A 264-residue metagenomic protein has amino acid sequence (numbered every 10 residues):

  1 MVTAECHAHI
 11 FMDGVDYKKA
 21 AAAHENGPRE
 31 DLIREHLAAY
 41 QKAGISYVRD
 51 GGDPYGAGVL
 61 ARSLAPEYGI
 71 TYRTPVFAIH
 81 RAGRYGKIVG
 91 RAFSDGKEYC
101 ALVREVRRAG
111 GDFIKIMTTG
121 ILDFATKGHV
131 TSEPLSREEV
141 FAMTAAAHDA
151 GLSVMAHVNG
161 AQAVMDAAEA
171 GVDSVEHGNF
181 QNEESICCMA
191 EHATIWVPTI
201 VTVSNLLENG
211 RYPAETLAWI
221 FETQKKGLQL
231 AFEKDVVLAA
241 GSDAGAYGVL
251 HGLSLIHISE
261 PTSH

Functional and structural regions predicted by a protein language model:
V2-D13, H157, H177, H257: Histidine-centered divalent metal-coordination motifs
T3-L64, G83-Y85: Metal-associated gating/positioning segment near the N- to mid-region
H9-D13, P54-G58, H80-A82, G120-F124 (+4 more regions): Active-site environment of divalent metal-dependent phosphoester hydrolases
F11-G27, A82-F93, A125-P134, E208-T216: Acidic/histidine-rich helix-loop elements that form or flank divalent-metal/phosphate-binding sites at the catalytic
G14-K18, V164-A170, T202-A214, S242-S259: Histidine/acidic-residue-rich catalytic or RNA/ligand-binding cores of hydrolases and nuclease-related proteins
E30-V59, G69-H80, G111-A125, S153 (+2 more regions): Divalent metal-dependent hydrolysis catalytic cores, especially in the metallo-beta-lactamase
K97-T118, L122-W196, L217-L238: Histidine/acidic residue-rich metal-binding segments in metalloenzymes
D149, Y212, E222-T262: His/Asp/Glu-enriched, well-ordered alpha-helical/loop segment that forms or immediately abuts the divalent-metal
